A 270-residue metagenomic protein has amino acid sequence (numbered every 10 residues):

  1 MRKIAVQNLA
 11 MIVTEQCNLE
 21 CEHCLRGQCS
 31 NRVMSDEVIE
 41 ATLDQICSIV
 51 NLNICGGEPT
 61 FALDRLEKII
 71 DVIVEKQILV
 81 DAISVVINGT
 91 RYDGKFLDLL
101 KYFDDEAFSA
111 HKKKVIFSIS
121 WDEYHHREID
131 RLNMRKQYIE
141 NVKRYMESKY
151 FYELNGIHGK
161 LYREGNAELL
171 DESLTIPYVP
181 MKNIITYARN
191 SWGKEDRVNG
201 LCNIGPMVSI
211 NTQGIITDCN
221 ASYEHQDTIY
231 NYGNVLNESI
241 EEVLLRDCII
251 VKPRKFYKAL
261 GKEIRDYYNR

Functional and structural regions predicted by a protein language model:
M1-I87, Y92-D98: Conserved alpha-helical substructure of the radical SAM core
I12, S118, S209: Conserved beta-strand segments that form the floor/walls of ligand-binding pockets within enzyme and binding domains
N18, P59, T90-R91, D122-H126 (+3 more regions): Short, solvent-exposed loop/turn segments at secondary-structure junctions
Q28, I46, F103, N141 (+1 more regions): Alpha-helix boundary/capping residues
I39-L43, I49-V50, I73, A107 (+3 more regions): Generic alpha-helical hydrophobic packing signal
T42, L99-Y102, N141, E263 (+1 more regions): Charge-rich, solvent-exposed alpha-helical interaction surfaces
L63-G205: Conserved AdoMet/S-adenosylmethionine-binding subsite of the radical SAM
E172-R270: Accessory C-terminal segments flanking Radical SAM cores
